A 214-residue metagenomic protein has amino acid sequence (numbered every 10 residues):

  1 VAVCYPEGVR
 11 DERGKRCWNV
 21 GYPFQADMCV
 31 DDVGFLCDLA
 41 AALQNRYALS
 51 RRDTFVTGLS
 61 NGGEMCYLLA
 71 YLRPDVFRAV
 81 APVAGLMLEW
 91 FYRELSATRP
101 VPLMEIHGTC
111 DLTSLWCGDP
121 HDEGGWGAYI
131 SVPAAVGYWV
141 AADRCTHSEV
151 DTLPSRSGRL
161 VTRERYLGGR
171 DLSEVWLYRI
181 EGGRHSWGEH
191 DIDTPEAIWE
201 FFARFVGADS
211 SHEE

Functional and structural regions predicted by a protein language model:
V1-F55, L59, E64-L72, D191: Serine-hydrolase catalytic machinery in alpha/beta-hydrolase-like enzymes
E7-G8, A81-L88, G108-D111: Active-site nucleophile loop of the alpha/beta-hydrolase fold
G8, T109-L112, C117-D119, G182-R184: Acidic beta-to-alpha connecting loop that harbors the catalytic carboxylate
G14-C17, L68-L69, F91-T98, S114-D119 (+1 more regions): Short, solvent-exposed loop/turn and secondary-structure capping segments
A48-S50, T57, N61-G62, L72-D75 (+2 more regions): Extracellular/periplasmic catalytic domains that process cell-envelope and extracellular macromolecules
D75-L86, V101-P102: A conserved short beta-strand
P102-I106, I130-S131, V140-E214: C-terminal catalytic histidine-bearing segment of alpha/beta-hydrolase fold enzymes
L112-C117, G124, A128-S131, H190: Conserved alpha/beta-hydrolase "acid-adjacent" motif
